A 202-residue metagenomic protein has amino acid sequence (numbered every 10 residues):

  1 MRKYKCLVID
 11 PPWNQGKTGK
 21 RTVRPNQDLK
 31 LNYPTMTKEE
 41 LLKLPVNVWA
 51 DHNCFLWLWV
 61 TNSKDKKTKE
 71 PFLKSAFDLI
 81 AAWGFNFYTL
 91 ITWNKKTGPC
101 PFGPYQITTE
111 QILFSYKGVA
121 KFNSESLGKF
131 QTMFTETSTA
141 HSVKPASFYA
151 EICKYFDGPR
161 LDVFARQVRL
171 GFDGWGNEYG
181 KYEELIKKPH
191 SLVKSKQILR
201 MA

Functional and structural regions predicted by a protein language model:
M1-A202: Class I S-adenosyl-L-methionine-dependent methyltransferase catalytic core
